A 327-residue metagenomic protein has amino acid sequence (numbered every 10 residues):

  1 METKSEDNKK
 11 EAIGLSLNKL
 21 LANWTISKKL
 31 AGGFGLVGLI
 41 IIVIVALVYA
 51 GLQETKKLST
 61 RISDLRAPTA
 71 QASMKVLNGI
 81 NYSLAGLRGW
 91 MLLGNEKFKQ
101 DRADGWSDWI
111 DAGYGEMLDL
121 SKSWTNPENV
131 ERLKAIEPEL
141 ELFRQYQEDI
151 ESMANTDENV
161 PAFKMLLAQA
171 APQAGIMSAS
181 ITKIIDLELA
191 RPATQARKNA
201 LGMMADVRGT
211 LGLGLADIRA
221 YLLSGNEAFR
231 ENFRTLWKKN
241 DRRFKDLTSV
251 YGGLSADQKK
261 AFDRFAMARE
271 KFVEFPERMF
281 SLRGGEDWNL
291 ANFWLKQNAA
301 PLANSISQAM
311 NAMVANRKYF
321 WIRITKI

Functional and structural regions predicted by a protein language model:
M1-L36, P161-A162, I327: Positive-inside N-terminal membrane-insertion signal
W24-T55: Extreme N-terminal signal-anchor transmembrane helix of membrane signaling/transducer proteins, especially in bacteria
L58-L142, D149-M267, R278-L302: Membrane-proximal N-terminal soluble sensing/regulatory segments of transmembrane proteins
P192, A196-R197, N316-I327: Membrane-interface helix-start motif
A303-V314: Extended, hydrophilic extramembrane loops/domains of integral membrane proteins
